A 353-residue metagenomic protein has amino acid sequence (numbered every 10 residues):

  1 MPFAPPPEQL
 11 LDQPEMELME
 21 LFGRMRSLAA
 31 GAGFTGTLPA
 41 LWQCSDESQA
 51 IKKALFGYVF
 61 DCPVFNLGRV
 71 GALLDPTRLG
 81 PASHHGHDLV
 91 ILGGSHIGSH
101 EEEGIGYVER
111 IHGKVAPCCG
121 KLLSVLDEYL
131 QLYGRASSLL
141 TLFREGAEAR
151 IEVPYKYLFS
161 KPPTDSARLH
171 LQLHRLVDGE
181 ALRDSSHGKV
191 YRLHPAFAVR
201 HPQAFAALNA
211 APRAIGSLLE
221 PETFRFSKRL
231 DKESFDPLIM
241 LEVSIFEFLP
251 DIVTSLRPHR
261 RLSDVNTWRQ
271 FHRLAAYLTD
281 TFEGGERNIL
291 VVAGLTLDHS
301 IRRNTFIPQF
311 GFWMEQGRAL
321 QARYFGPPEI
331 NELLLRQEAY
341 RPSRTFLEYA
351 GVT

Functional and structural regions predicted by a protein language model:
M1-T37, D46, D61-C62, V70-L89 (+1 more regions): Divalent-metal-activated hydrolytic enzyme cores
T37, I51-K52: Short N-terminal amphipathic alpha-helix/helix-capping patch enriched in small hydrophobics with frequent Ser/Thr
A40-W42: Conserved beta-strand elements of the Class I
E47-S48, L55: An anion-binding catalytic pocket shared by soluble metabolic enzymes
A54-F56, L79: Surface-exposed beta-strand edges and their flanking turn/coil or helix-capping segments
F56-N66: Short helix-loop-beta junction
I91-G94: N-terminal, polar/Ser/Thr-rich
